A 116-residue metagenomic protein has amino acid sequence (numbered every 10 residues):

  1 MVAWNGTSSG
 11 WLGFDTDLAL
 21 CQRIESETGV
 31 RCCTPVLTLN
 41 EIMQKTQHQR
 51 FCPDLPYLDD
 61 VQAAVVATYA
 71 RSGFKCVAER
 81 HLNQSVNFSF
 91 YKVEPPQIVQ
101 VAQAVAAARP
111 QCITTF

Functional and structural regions predicted by a protein language model:
M1-F116: Non-catalytic structural scaffold of enzyme domains
